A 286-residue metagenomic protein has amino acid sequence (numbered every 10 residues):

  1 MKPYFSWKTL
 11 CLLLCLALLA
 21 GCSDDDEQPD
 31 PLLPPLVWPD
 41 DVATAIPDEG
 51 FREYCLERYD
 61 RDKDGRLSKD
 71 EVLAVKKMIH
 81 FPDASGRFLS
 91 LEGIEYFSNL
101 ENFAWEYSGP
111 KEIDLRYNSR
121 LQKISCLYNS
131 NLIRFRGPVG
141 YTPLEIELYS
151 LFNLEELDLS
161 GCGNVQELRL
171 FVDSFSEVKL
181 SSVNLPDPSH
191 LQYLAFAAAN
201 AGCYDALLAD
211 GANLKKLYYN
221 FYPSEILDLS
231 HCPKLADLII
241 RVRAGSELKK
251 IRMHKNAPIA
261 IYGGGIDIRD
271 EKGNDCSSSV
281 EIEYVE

Functional and structural regions predicted by a protein language model:
M1-A20: Sec-dependent bacterial lipoprotein signal peptides
L16, C22-N102, I113, S119 (+6 more regions): N-terminal capping/linker segments that flank leucine-rich repeat
M78-F81, F103-W105, I124-C126, F135 (+6 more regions): Conserved hydrophobic beta-strand positions in leucine-rich repeat
G86-L89, S108-K111, S130-I133, F152-E155 (+4 more regions): Canonical position 11/12 of the leucine-rich repeat
L89-I94, I113, I124, F135 (+9 more regions): Canonical leucine-rich repeat
E106, F171-S174, A195-C203, K216-F221 (+2 more regions): Ser/Thr/Gly/Pro-rich, low-complexity flexible regions
